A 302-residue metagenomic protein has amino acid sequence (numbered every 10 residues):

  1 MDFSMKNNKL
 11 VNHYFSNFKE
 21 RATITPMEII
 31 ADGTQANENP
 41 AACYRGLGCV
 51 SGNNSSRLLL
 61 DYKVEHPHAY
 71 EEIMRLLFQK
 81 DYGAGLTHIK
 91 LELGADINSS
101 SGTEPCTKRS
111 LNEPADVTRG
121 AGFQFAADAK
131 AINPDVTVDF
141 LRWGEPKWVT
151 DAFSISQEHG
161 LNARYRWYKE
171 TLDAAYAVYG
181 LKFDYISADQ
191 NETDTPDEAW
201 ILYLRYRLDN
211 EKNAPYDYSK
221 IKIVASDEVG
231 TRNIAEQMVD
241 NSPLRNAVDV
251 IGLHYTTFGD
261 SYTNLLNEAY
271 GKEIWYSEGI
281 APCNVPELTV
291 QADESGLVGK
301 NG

Functional and structural regions predicted by a protein language model:
D2-A36, V138, K169, D173 (+1 more regions): Substrate-binding and catalytic surfaces of secreted/luminal carbohydrate-active proteins
D2-S4, N8-F183, A188, L202: N-terminal catalytic cores of secreted or lumenal carbohydrate-active enzymes
G52-R57, G94-N98, W143-W148, A188-T195 (+3 more regions): Solvent-exposed loop/turn segments at secondary-structure junctions within structured extracellular/periplasmic domains
